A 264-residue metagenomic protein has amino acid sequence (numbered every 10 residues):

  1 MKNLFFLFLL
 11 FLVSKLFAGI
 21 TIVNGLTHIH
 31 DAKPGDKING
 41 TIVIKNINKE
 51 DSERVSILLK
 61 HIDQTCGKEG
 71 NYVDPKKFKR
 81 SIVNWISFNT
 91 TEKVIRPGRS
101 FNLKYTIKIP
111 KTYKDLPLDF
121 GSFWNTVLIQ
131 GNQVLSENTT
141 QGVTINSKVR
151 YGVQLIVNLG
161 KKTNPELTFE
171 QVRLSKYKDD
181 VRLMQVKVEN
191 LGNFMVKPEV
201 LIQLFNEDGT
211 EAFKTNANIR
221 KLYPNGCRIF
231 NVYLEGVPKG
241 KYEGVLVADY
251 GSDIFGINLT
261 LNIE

Functional and structural regions predicted by a protein language model:
L4-S14: Sec-dependent N-terminal signal peptides
K15-I22, S81, V157-L167: Proline/serine/threonine-rich low-complexity linkers at boundaries of modular beta-sandwich domains
G19-E53, E92, L167-Q185: Beta-sheet-dominated interaction scaffolds and their linkers
K37, S52, S100, F120-W124 (+4 more regions): Extracellular Ig-like/FN3 beta-sandwich strand-entry sites
G40-N46, G98, Y105, N125-Q130 (+3 more regions): Buried hydrophobic-core signal for structured, non-transmembrane domains
E50-C66, G70-F78, E189-D208: Short acidic, flexible loop segments centered on an aromatic residue
E53-D63, P110-V157, K239-E264: Terminal connector regions
K76-K114, T210-P238: Intrinsically disordered, low-complexity Pro/Gly/Ser/Thr-rich segments with frequent PxxP/GP/PP motifs and embedded
